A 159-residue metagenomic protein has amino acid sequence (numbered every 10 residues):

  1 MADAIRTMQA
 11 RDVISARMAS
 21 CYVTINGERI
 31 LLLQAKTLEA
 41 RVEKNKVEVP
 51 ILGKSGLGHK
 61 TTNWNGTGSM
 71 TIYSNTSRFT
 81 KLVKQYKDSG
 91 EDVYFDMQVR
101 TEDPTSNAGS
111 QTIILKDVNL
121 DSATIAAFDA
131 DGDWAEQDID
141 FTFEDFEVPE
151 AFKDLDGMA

Functional and structural regions predicted by a protein language model:
M1, T105, M158-A159: Charged, amphipathic alpha-helical segments and their flanking helix caps
A2-T80, D117-D140, V148: Solvent-exposed edge beta-strands and adjacent loop segments that serve as assembly or binding interfaces
K81-L82, F152: Short, hydrophobic/aromatic beta-strand segments
V83-I114: Short, acidic/charged, Gly/Pro-enriched secondary-structure junctions
E150-A159: Short acidic DE-rich linear segments
